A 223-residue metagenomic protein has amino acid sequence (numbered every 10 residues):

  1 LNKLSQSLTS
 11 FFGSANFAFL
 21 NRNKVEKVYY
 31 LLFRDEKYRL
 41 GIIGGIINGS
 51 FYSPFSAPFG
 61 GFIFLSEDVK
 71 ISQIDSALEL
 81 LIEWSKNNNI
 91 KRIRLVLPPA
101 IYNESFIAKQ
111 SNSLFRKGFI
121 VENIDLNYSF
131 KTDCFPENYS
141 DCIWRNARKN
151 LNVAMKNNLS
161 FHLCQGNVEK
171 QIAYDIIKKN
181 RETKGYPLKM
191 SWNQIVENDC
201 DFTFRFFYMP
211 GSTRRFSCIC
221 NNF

Functional and structural regions predicted by a protein language model:
L1-F51, L97-F223: A conserved beta-strand-loop-helix scaffold within acyl/acetyltransferase catalytic domains
S50-I120, F223: Acyl-donor binding region in acyl/amide transferases
